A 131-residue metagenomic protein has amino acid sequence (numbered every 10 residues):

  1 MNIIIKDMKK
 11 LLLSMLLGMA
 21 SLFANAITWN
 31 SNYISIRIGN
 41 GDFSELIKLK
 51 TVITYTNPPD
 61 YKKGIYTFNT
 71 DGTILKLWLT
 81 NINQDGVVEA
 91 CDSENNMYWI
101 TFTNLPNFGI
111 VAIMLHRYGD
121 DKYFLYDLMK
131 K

Functional and structural regions predicted by a protein language model:
M1-L11: Positively charged n-region of N-terminal signal peptides that target proteins for export
L11-L22: Sec-dependent N-terminal signal peptides
N25-L46: Tryptophan-anchored aromatic micro-motifs
S31-Y33, G72-G86, L125-K131: Short, surface-exposed loop motifs enriched in S/T, G, D/E and P with embedded aromatic residues
E45-L77, A112-H116: N-terminal glycine/threonine-rich, aromatic-flanked beta-hairpin/loop signature
Y55-N57, N81, F102-N104: Short, low-complexity Ser/Thr-rich regulatory SLiMs
K62, D85-K131: Beta-sheet ligand-binding and adhesion/scaffold domains
